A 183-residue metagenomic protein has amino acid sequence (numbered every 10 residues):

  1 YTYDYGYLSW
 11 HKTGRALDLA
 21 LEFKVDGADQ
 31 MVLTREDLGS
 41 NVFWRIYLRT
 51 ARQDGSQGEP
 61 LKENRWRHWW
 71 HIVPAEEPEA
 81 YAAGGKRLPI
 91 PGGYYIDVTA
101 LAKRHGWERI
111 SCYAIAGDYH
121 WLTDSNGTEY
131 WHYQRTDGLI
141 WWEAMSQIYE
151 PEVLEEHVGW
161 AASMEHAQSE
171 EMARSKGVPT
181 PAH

Functional and structural regions predicted by a protein language model:
Y1-Y7: Extended, low-complexity, intrinsically disordered C-terminal regulatory tails of eukaryotic serine/threonine kinases
L8-G14: Extracellular/periplasmic catalytic domains that process cell-envelope and extracellular macromolecules
G14-A16, T128: Structural motif
D18-A20: Soluble periplasmic/extracytoplasmic beta-strand elements of cell-envelope proteins
F23-H183: Catalytic cores and adjacent binding grooves of peptidoglycan-active enzymes
